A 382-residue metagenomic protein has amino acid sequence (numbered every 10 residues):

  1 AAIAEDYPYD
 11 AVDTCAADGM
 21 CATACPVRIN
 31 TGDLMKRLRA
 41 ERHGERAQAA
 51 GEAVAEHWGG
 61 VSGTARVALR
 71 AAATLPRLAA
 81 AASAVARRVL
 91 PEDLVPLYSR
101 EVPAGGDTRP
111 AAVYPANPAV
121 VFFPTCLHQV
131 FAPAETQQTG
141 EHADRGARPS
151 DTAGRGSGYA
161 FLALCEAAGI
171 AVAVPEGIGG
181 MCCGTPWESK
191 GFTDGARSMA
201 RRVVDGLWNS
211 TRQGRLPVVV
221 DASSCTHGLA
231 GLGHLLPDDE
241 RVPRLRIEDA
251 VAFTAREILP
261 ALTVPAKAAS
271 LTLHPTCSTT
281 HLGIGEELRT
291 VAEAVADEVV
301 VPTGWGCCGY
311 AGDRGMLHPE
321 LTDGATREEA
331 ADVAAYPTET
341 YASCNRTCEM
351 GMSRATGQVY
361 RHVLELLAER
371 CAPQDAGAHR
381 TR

Functional and structural regions predicted by a protein language model:
A1-C15, P26, G32-A47: Ferredoxin-type iron-sulfur electron-transfer modules and their immediate structural context
G32-R382: Iron-sulfur cluster-binding electron-transfer modules in prokaryotic oxidoreductases
